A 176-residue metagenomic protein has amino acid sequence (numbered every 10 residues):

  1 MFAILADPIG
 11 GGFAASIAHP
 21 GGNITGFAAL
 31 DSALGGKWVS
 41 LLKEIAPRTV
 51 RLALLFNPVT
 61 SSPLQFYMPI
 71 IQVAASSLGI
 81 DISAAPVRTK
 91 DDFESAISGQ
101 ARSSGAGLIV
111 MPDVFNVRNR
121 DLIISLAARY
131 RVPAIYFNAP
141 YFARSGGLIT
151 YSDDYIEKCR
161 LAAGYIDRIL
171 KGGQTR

Functional and structural regions predicted by a protein language model:
M1-R176: Short hydrophobic alpha-helices and adjacent helix-cap/hinge residues
